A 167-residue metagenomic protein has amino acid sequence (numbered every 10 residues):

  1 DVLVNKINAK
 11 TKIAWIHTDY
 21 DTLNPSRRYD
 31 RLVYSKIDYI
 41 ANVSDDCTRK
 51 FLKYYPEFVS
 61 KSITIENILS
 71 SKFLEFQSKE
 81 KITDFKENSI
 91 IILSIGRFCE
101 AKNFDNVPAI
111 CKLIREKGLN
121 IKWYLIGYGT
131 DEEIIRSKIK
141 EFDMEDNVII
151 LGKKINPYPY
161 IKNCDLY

Functional and structural regions predicted by a protein language model:
L3-Y20: Active-site proximal beta-strand in glycosyltransferases
H17-K36: Nucleotide-sugar donor phosphate/pyrophosphate-binding loop at the beta->alpha transition of glycosyltransferases
K36-D45, I63, I126: A short beta-strand/loop micro-motif in the catalytic core of glycosyltransferases that engages the nucleotide-sugar
D46, I68: Carbohydrate-associated surface elements
F76-I91, R115-K117: Nucleotide-sugar donor-binding and catalytic loop/hinge architecture of NDP-sugar-dependent glycosyltransferases
I90, S94-L113, L119, T130-R136: A conserved mid-protein helix/loop that constitutes part of the nucleotide-sugar donor-binding site
R136-K153: Nucleotide-activated donor-binding/catalytic signature segment of Leloir-type glycosyltransferases, i.e., the conserved
K162-Y167: Acidic donor-binding loop of glycosyltransferase active sites
